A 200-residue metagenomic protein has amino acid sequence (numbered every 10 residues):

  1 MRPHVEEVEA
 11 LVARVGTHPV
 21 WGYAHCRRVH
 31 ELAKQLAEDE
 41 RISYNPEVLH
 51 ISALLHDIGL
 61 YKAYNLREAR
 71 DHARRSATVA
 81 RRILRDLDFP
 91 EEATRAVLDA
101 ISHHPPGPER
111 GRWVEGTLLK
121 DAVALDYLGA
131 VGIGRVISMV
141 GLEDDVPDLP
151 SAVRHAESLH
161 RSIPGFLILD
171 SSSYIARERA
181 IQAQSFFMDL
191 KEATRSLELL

Functional and structural regions predicted by a protein language model:
M1-L11, A53: Short alpha-helical hairpin
V5-E9, H30, K34, A73-R81 (+2 more regions): An amphipathic alpha-helix signature
V15-S43, L55, P106-L200: Divalent metal-dependent phosphate-bond-processing catalytic cores, especially two-metal-ion Mg2+/Mn2+ enzymes that act
T17-R28, K62-R75: Active-site metal-coordination segments of metallo-dependent hydrolases
Y23, R27-H30, P46, H50 (+2 more regions): Short, well-structured alpha-helical segments
P46-N65, H72, S76, A80 (+1 more regions): His-Asp-centered metal-binding catalytic motifs of divalent-metal-dependent phosphohydrolases/nucleases
S76, A80, A93, V97 (+3 more regions): Amphipathic alpha-helical interface surfaces
I83, L87-D88: Post-HExxH zinc-binding segment in Zn-dependent metallohydrolases
